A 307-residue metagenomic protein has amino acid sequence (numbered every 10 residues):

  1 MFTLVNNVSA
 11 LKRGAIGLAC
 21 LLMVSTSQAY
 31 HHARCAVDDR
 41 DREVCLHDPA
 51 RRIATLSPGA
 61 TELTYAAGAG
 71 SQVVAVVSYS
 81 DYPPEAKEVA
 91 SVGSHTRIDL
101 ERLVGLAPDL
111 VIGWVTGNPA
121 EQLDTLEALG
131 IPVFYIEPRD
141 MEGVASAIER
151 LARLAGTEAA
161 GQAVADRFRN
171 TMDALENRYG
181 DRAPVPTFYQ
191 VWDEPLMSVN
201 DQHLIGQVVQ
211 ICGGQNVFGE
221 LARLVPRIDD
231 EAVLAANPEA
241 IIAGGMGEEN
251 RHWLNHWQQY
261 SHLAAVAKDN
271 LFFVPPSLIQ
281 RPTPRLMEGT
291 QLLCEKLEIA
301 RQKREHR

Functional and structural regions predicted by a protein language model:
T3-I16: Bacterial N-terminal signal peptides that target proteins for export
G14-S25: Bacterial N-terminal signal peptides
S27-R52: N-terminal hydrophobic or amphipathic helices and topogenic motifs
A33-A36, E43, D109-L110, W114 (+3 more regions): Extracytoplasmic substrate-binding proteins
D39-D41, V92-E101, L221-D230: Short helix-initiation/N-cap motifs at beta->coil->alpha
R51-L106, L110-T116, V217: A short, structured surface patch at a secondary-structure boundary
V77, Q202-V225, G245, F272-F273: His/Asp/Glu-enriched short active-site or ligand-binding loop at hydrolase and phosphoryl-transfer sites
L100-A107, L129, I228-N237: Short helices/loops that flank or line small-molecule/ion binding pockets
